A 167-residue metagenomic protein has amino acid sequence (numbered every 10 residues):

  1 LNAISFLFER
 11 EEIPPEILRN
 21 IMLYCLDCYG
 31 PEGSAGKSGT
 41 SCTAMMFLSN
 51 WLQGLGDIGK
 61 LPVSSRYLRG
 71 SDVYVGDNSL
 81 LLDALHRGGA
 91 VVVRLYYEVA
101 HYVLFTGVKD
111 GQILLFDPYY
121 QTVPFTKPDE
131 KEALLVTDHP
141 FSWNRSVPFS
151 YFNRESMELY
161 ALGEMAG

Functional and structural regions predicted by a protein language model:
L1: Catalytic nucleophile-elbow at a beta strand-turn-alpha helix junction centered on a G-D-S/GDSL motif, marking
S5, E9, L23-M157, E164: Conserved active-site-adjacent core of cysteine acyl-enzyme catalytic domains
R10-P14: Structural helix-adjacent loops and short alpha-helical linkers that scaffold large soluble proteins
E16-Y24: Alpha-helical scaffolds flanking conserved acidic
